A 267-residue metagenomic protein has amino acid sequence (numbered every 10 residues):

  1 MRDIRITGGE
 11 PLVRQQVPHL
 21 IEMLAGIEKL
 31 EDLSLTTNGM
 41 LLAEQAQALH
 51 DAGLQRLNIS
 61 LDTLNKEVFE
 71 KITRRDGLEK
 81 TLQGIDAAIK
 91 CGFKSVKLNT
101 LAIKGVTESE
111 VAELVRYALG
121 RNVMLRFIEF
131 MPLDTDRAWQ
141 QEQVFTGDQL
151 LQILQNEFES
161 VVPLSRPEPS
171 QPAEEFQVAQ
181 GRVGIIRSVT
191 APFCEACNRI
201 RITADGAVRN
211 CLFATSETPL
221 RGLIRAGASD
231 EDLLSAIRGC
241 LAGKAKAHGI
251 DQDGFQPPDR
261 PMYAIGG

Functional and structural regions predicted by a protein language model:
M1-I6, E10, R14-R126: Radical SAM/AdoMet-radical enzyme domain recognition
R116-G120, F130-G267: Auxiliary Fe-S-binding modules of radical SAM enzymes
